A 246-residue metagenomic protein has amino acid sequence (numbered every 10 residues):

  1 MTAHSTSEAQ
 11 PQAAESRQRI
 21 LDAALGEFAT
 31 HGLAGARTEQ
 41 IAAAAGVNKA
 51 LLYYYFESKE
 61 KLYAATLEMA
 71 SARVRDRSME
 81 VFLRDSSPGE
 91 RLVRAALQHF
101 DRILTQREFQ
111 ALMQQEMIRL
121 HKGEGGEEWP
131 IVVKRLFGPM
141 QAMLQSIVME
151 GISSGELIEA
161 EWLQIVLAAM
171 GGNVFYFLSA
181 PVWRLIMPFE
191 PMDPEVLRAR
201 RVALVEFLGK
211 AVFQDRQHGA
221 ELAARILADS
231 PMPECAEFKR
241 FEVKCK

Functional and structural regions predicted by a protein language model:
T2-H4, Q98, G138-S154, I158 (+1 more regions): C-terminal peripheral helix-coil segments that are non-catalytic and often amphipathic
S16-A24, I41, T66-A70, V74 (+1 more regions): Generic hydrophobic, amphipathic alpha-helix propensity
R19, E27-K61, A65-T66: Helix-turn-helix
L21, Y63, L67, S71 (+3 more regions): Amphipathic, non-transmembrane alpha-helical scaffold segments
M79-A111, F137, L163-V166, R198-R201 (+3 more regions): Hydrophobic alpha-helical connector segments
R91, T105-I131, A180-M187: Amphipathic alpha-helical segments used for helix-helix packing
L97-L104, Q114-R119, L208-F213: Helix-loop "lid/cap" segments that line or gate small-molecule binding pockets
